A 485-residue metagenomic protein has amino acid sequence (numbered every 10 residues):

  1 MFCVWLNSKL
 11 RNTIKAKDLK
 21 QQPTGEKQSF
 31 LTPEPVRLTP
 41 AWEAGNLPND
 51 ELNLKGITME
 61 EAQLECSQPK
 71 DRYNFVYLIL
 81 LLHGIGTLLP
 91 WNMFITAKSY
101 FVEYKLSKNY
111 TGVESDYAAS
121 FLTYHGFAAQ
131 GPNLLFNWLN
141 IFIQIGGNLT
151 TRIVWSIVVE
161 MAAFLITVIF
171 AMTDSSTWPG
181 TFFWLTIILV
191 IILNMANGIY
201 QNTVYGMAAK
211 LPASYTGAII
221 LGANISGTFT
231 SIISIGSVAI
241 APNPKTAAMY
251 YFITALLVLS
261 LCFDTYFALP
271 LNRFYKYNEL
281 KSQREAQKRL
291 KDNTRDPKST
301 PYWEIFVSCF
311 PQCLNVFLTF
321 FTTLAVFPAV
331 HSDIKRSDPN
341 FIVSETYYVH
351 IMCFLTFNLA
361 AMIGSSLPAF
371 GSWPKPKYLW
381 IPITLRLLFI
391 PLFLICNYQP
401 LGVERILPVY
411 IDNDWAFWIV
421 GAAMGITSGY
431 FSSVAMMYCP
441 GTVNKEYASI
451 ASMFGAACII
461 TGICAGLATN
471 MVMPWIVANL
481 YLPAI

Functional and structural regions predicted by a protein language model:
C3-Q68, N278-E304: Non-transmembrane, juxtamembrane loop and terminal tail segments of multi-pass eukaryotic membrane proteins
V102-L135: Extracellular/periplasmic helix-loop-helix junction of adjacent transmembrane segments in MFS-like secondary
K108-T111, A162, F170-L189, A268 (+3 more regions): Membrane-interfacial loop- and helix-cap regions that link adjacent transmembrane helices in polytopic membrane proteins
T123-F142, A162, L355-G364, T461-C464: Central cavity-lining transmembrane alpha-helices of secondary-active solute carriers, predominantly the Major
A129-W155, I363-L379: Helix-to-loop junctions at the C-terminal end of transmembrane segments in multipass secondary transporters
N202-T203, A209-A223, Y347, W415-I419 (+1 more regions): Loop-to-transmembrane helix entry/capping segments in MFS-fold secondary transporters and related SLC/MFSD carriers
M249-F267: Symmetry-related core transmembrane helices of the 12-TM Major Facilitator Superfamily/SLC fold
A456-I485: C-terminal helix/juxtamembrane-tail motif
